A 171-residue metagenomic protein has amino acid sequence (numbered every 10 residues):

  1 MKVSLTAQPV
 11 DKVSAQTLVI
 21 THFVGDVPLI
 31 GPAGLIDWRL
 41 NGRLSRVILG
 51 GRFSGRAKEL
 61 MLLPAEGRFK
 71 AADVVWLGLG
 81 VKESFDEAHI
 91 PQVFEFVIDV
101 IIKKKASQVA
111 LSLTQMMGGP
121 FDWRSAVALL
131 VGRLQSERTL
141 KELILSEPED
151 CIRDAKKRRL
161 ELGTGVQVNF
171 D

Functional and structural regions predicted by a protein language model:
M1-D171: Glycine-/small-residue-enriched capping loops at alpha/beta junctions
